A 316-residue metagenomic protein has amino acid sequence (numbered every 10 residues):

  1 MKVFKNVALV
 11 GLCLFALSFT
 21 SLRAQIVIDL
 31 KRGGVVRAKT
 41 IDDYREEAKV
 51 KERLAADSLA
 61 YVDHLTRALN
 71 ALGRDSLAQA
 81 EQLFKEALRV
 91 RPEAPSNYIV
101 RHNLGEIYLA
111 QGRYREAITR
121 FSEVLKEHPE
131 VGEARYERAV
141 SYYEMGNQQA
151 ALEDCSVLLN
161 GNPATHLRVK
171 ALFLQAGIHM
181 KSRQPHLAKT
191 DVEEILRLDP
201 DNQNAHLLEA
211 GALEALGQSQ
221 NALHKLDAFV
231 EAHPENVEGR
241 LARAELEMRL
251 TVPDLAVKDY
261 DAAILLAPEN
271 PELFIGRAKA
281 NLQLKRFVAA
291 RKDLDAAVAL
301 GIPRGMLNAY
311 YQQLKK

Functional and structural regions predicted by a protein language model:
L59-E93, I99, E106-A110, G177: Alpha-helical segment of the N-proximal tetratricopeptide repeat
Y61, P95-I99, G132-E133, T165-V169 (+4 more regions): Helix-start (N-cap) detector for alpha-helical repeat units in TPR-like alpha-solenoids, especially tetratricopeptide
T66, I99-N103, E137, K170-L174 (+4 more regions): Canonical tetratricopeptide repeat
G73-R74, A110, E144-M145, G177 (+5 more regions): Register position in tetratricopeptide repeats
R89-P92, S122-K126, V157-P163, E193-R197 (+3 more regions): Conserved structural position within tetratricopeptide repeats
